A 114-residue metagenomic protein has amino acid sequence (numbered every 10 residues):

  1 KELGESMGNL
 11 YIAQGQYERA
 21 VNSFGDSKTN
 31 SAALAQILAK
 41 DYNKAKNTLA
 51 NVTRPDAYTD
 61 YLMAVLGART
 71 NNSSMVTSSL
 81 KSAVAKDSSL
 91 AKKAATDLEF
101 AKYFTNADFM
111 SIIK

Functional and structural regions predicted by a protein language model:
K1-E5, N22-S31, V52-D60, S73 (+1 more regions): Generic helix N-cap/helix-start motif at coil->alpha-helix transitions
Y17, F24-G25, L49, L80: Inward-facing hydrophobic residues that define packing positions of alpha-helical scaffold repeats
V65-A95: Eukaryotic low-complexity, mixed-charge intrinsically disordered interaction/regulatory segments enriched in acidic
A85-K114: Terminal, low-structured helical/coil segments at or just beyond the last alpha-helical repeat
